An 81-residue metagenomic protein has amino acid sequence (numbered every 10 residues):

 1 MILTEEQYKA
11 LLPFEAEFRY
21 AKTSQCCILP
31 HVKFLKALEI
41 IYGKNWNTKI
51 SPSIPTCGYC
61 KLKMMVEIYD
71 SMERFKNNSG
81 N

Functional and structural regions predicted by a protein language model:
M1-Q25: Short terminal alpha-helical segments
I2-L3, I41, R74: Short, aromatic- and cysteine-enriched interfacial helices/patches that mediate contacts at lipid membranes
T4, C27-H31, N81: Alpha-helix initiation/capping motif
A16-S71: Acidic, low-complexity, intrinsically disordered interaction modules
F75-N81: Short acidic DE-rich linear segments
